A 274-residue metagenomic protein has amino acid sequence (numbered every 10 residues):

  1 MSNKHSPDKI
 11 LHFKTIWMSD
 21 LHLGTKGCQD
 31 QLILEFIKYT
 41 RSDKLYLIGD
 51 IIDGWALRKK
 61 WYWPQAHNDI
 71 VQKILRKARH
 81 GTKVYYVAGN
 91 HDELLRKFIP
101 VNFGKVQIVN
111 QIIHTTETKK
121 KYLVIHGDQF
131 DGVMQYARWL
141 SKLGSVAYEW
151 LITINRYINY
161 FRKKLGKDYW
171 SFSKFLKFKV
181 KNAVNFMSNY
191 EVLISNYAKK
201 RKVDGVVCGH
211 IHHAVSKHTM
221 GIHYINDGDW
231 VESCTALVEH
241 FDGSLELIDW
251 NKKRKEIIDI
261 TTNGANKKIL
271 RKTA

Functional and structural regions predicted by a protein language model:
N3, W250, R254-A274: C-terminal regulatory/interaction regions
D8-K14, T25-E117: Core catalytic region of metal-dependent phosphoesterases/phosphodiesterases, especially metallo-beta-lactamase-like
K14-H22, A56-K60, F175-N182: Short, basic, glycine/proline-bearing loop/turn elements
T15-W17, L45-L47, L123, V207: Residue-level marker for buried hydrophobic side chains located in beta-strands that build the well-ordered beta-sheet
D20, D50, G89, H126 (+2 more regions): Active-site glycine-centered loops adjacent to acidic/histidine catalytic or metal-binding residues that shape
G104-Q111, D128, V133-K142, V184 (+1 more regions): Conserved beta-sheet core of the metallophosphoesterase superfamily
T116-Y122, S233-F241, I258: Short, charged, surface-exposed secondary-structure boundary motifs
I125-Y190: Active-site-proximal loop/helix segment associated with metal-binding centers of metalloenzymes
